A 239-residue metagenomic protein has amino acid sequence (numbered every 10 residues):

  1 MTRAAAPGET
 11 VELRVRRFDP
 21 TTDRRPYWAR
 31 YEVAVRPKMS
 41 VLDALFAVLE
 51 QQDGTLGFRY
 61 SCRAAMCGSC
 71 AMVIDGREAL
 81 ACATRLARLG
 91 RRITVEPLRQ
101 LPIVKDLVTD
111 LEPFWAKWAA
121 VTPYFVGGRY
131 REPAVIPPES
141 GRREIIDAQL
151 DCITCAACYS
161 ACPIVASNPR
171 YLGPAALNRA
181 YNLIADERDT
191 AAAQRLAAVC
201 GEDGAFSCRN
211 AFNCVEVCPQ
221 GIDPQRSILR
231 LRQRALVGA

Functional and structural regions predicted by a protein language model:
G8-Y31: Eukaryote-biased recognition of intrinsically disordered, low-complexity regulatory segments
R16, A34, V73-G76: Short strand-turn-strand beta-turns centered on an Asx-Gly dipeptide
W28-S40: Short, contiguous acidic and Ser/Thr-rich linear segments
M39-G54, E96-A239: Ferredoxin-type iron-sulfur electron-transfer modules in oxidoreductases and energy-metabolism complexes
C62-S69: Short, structured protein-protein interaction patches enriched in aromatics and acidic/basic residues, typified by
